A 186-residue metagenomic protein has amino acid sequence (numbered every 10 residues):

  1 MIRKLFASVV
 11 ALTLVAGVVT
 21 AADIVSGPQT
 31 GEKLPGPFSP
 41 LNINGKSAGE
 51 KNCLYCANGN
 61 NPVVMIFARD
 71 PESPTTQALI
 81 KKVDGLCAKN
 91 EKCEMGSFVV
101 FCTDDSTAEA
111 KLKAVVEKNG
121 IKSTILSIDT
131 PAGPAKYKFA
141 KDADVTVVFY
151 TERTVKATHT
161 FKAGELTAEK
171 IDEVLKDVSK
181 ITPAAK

Functional and structural regions predicted by a protein language model:
M1-V10: Bacterial N-terminal signal peptides that target proteins for export
V15-A22: Sec/Tat signal peptide C-region and signal peptidase I cleavage site
D23-N44: Short N-terminal segments immediately surrounding and downstream of signal-peptide cleavage
S39, V115-A140: Short, internal strand/loop/helix patches that form the active-site neighborhood or redox-interaction surface
S39-V64, G85: A short beta-strand-turn-helix
N52-T76, M95-F98: Short active-site neighborhood of thiol/selenol oxidoreductases, capturing the structured segment around
E72-V115: Structural microenvironment flanking redox-active thiols in thiol-disulfide oxidoreductases
P131-K170: Thiol/disulfide oxidoreductase modules built on the thioredoxin-like
